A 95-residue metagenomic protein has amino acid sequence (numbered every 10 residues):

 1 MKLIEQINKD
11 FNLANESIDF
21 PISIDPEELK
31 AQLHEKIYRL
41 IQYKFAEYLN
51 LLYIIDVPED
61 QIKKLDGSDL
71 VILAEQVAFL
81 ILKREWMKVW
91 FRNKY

Functional and structural regions predicted by a protein language model:
M1-P26: Charged, compositionally biased N-terminal leader segments and the immediate start of the first structured element
K2, I24, E28, Q32 (+3 more regions): Charged, alpha-helix-enriched surfaces in structured cytosolic catalytic cores of large nucleotide-utilizing machines
L3, N8, E47-N50, S68 (+2 more regions): Hydrophobic alpha-helical segments at protein termini of multi-pass membrane proteins
I4-Q6, S23-I24, E35-L40, L49-Y53: A short, ordered amphipathic alpha-helix with a cationic face
D10-A14, K36, L40, R84: Conserved, well-folded catalytic cores of nucleic-acid-processing and energy-transducing macromolecular machines
Q32-K36, L80: Feature detects long, helix-prone N-terminal segments enriched in hydrophobes
L40-E75: Amphipathic protein-protein interaction modules
S68-Y95: Amphipathic alpha-helical binding modules
